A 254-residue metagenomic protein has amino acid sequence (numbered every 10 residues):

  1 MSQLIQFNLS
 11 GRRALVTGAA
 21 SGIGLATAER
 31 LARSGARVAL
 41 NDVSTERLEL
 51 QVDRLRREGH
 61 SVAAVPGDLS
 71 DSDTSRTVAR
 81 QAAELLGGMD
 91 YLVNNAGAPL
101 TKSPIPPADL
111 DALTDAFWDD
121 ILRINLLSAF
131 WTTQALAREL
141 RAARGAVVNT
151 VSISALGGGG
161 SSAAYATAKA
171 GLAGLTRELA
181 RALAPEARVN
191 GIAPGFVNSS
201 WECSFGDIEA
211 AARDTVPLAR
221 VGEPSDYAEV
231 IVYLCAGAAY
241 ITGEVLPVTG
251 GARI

Functional and structural regions predicted by a protein language model:
S2, R220-V248, R253: C-terminal substrate-recognition "lid" of short-chain dehydrogenase/reductases
F7-A39, L179: Canonical Rossmann dinucleotide-binding motif of NAD(H)/NADP(H)-dependent dehydrogenases/reductases, specifically
S103-D119, A212: Substrate-binding pocket helix/loop in short-chain dehydrogenase/reductase
T133, A168, T176: Active-site helix of classical SDR
R138, A180-P185: Alpha-helical segment proximal to the catalytic Tyr-Lys
R144, A184-R188, I241-G243: Short, small/polar-rich loop/turn modules that mediate ligand/substrate recognition or access, typified
S152: Residue(s) in the substrate-gating loop at a strand-loop-helix junction that position the organic substrate next
